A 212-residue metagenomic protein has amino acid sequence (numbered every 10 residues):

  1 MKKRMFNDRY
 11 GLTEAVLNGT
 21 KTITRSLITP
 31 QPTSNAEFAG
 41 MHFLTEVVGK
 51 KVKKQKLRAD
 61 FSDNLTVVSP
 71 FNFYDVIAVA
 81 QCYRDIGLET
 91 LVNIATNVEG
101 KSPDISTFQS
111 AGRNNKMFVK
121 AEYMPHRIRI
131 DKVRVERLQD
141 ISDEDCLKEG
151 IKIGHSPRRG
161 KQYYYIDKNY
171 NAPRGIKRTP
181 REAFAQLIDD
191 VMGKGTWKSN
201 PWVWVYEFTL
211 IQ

Functional and structural regions predicted by a protein language model:
M1-Q212: Secondary-structure transition motif
